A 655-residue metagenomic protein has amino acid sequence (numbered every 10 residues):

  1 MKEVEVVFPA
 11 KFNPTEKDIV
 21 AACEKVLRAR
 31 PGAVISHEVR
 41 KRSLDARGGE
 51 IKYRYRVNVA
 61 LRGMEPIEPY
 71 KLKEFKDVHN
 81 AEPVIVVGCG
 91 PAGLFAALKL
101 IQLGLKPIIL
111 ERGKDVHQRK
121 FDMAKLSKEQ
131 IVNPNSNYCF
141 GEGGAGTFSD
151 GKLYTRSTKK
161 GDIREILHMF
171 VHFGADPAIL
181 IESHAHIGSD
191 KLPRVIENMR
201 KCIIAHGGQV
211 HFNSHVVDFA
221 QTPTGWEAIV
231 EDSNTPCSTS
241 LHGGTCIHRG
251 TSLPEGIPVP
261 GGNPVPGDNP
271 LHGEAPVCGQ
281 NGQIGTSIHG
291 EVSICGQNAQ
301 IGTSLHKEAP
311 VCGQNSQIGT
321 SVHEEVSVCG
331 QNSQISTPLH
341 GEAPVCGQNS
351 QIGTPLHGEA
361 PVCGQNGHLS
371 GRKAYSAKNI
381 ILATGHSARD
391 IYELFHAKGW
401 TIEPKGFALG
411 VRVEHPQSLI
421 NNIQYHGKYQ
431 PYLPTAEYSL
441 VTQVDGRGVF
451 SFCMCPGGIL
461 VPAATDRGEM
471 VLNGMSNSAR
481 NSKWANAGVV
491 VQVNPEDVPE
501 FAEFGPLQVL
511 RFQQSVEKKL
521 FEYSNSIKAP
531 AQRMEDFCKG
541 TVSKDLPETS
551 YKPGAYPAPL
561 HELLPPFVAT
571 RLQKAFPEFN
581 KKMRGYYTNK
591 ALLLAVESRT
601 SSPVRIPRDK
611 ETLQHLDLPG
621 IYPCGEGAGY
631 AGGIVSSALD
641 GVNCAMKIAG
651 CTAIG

Functional and structural regions predicted by a protein language model:
K2-Y53, V57-F148, K152, R156-M169 (+15 more regions): Residues forming the flavin
E227, S238, I247, G279 (+5 more regions): Secreted/luminal cysteine- and crosslink-motif detector
S233, S238-S240, S252, S287 (+8 more regions): Serine residues within intrinsically disordered or low-complexity segments
